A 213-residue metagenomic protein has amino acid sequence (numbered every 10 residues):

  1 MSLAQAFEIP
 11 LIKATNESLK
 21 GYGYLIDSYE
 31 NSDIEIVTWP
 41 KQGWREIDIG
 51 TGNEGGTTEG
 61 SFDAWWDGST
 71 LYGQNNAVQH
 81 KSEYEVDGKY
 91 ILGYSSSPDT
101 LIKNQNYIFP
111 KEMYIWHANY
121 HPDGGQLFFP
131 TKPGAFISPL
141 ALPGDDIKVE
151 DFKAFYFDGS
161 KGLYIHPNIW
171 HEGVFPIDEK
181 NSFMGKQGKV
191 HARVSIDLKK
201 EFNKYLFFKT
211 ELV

Functional and structural regions predicted by a protein language model:
M1-A154, Q187-R193, D197, T210-V213: Non-catalytic, conserved peripheral segments adjacent to functional cores
Q126-F129, G162-L163, V174: His/acidic/aromatic-lined binding-pocket segments of jelly-roll/cupin-type domains and related regulatory beta-sandwich
Y156-W170: Conserved metal-binding segment of the jelly-roll/cupin
I169-I196: A short beta-strand-loop micro-motif that forms or neighbors metal/cofactor- and ligand-binding patches at active-site
K204-K209: Compact, glycine/acidic-enriched structural inserts
